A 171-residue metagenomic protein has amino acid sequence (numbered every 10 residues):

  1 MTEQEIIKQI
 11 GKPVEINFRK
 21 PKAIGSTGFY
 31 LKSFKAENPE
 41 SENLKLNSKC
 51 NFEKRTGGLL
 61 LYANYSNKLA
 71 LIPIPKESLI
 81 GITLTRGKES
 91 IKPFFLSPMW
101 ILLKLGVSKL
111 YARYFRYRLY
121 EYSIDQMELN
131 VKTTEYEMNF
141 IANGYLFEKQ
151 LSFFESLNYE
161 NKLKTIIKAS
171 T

Functional and structural regions predicted by a protein language model:
M1-G28, S78-T171: Acidic, Ser/Thr- and proline-rich intrinsically disordered linker/docking segments of eukaryotic scaffolds
I16-Y62: Short, contiguous, well-structured surface segments enriched in hydrophobic/aromatic residues
N43-L105: Phosphoinositide-binding peripheral membrane targeting modules
